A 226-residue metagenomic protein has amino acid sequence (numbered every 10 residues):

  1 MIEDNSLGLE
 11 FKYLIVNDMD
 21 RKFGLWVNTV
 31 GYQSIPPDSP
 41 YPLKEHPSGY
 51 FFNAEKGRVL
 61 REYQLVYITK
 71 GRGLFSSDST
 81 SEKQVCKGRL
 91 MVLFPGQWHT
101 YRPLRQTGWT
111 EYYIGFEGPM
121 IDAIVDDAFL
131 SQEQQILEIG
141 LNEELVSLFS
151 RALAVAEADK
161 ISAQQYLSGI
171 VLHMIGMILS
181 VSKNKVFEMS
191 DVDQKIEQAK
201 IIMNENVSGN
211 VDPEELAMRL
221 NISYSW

Functional and structural regions predicted by a protein language model:
M1-K83, R105: Generic protein-terminus/edge-of-domain signal
I15, A123-K185, I201: Amphipathic alpha-helical segments enriched in hydrophobic/aromatic residues interleaved with Lys/Arg
E62, V192, I196-K200: Short, leucine-enriched amphipathic alpha-helices that occur as contiguous helical runs
S79-F94: Short acidic-glycine-tyrosine-enriched beta hairpin
E82, G96-P119: Ligand-binding loop in jelly-roll beta-barrel domains
M177, Q198, N204, G209-W226: Basic/polar phosphate-binding segments, predominantly the helix-turn-helix DNA-binding elements of transcriptional
